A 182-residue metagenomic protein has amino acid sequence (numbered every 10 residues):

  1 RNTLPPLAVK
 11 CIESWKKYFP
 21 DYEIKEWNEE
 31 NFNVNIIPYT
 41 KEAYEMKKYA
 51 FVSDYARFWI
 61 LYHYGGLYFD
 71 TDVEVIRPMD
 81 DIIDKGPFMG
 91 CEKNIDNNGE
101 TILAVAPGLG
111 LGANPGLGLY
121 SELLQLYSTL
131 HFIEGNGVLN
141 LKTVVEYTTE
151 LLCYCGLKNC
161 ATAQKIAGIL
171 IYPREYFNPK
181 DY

Functional and structural regions predicted by a protein language model:
R1-D54, F69-Y182: Glycosyltransferase-associated regions of secretory-pathway enzymes, highlighting luminal stem/catalytic domains
D54-G66: Small-residue hinge/turn detector
